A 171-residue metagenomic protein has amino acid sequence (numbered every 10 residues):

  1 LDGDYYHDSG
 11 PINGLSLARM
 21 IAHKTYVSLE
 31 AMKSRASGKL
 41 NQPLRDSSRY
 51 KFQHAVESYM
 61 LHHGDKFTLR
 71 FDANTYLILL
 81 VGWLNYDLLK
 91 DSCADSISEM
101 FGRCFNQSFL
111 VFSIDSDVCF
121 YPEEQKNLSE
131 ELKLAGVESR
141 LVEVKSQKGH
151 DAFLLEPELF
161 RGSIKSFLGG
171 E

Functional and structural regions predicted by a protein language model:
L1-K66: Alpha/beta-hydrolase-fold enzymes
M60-H63, I78-F101: Active-site nucleophile elbow and catalytic-triad environment of alpha/beta-hydrolase enzymes
K66, W83-D87, D115-F120: Acidic catalytic loop of the alpha/beta-hydrolase fold
N74-V81, G162: Feature representing long, continuous alpha-helical segments
D91-I97, S108-F109, Y121-L132: Short alpha-helix in the alpha/beta-hydrolase fold that links the catalytic acid
V111-S113: Short beta-strand/loop motif that positions the catalytic acidic residue of the alpha/beta-hydrolase fold
K126-E171: Catalytic active-site module of serine/aspartate enzymes centered on a nucleophile-bearing elbow/loop
